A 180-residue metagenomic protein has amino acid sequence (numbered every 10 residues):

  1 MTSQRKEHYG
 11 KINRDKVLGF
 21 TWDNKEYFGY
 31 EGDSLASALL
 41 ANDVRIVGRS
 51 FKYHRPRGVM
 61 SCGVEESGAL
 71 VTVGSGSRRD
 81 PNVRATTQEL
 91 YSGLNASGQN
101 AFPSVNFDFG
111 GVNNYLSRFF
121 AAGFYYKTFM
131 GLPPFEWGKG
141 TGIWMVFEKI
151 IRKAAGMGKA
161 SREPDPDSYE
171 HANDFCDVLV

Functional and structural regions predicted by a protein language model:
M1-V180: Residues forming the flavin
